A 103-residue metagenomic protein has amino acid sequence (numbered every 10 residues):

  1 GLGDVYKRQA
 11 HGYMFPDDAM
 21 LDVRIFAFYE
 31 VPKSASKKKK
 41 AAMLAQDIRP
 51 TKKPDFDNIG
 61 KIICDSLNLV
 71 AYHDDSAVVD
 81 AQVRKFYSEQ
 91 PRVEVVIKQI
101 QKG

Functional and structural regions predicted by a protein language model:
G1-Y6: Short, small-residue-biased leader/transition segments that mark boundaries at the very start of proteins
K7-K53: An N-terminal amphipathic alpha-helical segment
Q9-F15, N68, A81-R84: Intrinsically disordered, low-complexity boundary segments flanking structured domains
D18-D22, N58, Q90: Short connector loops at helix/strand junctions that flank enzyme active sites, especially segments positioning acidic
E30-P32, L69, S88: Short Gly/Pro-enriched loop/turn and capping motifs at secondary-structure junctions
K33, K37-K40, K52-K53, K61 (+3 more regions): Context-gated lysine
D47-V78, Q82: Short, hydrophobic/π-rich interface segment
S76-G103: C-terminal edge-of-domain segments
